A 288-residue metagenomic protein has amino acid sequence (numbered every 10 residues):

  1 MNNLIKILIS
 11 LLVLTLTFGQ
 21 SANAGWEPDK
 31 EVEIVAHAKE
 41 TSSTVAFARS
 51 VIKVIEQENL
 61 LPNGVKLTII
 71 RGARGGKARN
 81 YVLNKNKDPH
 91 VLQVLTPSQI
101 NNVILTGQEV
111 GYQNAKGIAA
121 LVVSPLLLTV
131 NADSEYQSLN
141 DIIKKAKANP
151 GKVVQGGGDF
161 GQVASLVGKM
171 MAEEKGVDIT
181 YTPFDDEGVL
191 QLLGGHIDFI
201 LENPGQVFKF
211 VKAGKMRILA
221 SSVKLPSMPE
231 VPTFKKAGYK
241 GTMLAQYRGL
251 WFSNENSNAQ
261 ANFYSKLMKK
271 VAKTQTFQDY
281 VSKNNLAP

Functional and structural regions predicted by a protein language model:
I7-T17: Bacterial N-terminal signal peptides
F18-A24: Sec/Tat signal peptide C-region and signal peptidase I cleavage site
A24-N114, K152, K175-L201, F210 (+1 more regions): N-terminal (or domain-start) structured segment
V32-T41, D141-G161: Short loop->beta-strand "edge-of-pocket" segments that line small-molecule binding or catalytic clefts across diverse
H90-Q93, E109-L127, V154-G156, Y239-K240: A structural signal for short loop-to-beta-strand junctions that line the ligand-binding cleft of periplasmic/secreted
V123, V207-Q278: C-terminal lobe and pocket-closing loops of periplasmic/extracytoplasmic Venus-flytrap solute-binding proteins
V130-G151, V231, A237, A259: Flexible hinge/capping segments at coil-to-helix
K147-P150, K269-L286: Periplasmic-binding protein-like
